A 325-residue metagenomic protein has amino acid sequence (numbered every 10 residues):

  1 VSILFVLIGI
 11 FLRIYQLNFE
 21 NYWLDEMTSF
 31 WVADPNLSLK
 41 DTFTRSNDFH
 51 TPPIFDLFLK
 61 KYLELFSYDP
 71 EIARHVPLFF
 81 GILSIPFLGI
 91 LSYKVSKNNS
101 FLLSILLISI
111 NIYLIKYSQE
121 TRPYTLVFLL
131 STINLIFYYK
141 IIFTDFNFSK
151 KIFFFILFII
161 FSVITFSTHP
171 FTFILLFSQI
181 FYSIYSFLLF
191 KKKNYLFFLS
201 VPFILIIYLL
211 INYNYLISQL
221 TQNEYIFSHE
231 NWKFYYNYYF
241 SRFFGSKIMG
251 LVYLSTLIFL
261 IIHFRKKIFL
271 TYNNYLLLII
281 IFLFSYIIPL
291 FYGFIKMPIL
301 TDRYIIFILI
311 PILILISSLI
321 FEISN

Functional and structural regions predicted by a protein language model:
F5-S96, F101-F146, I152-N325: Membrane-proximal helix-loop-helix interfaces that form the catalytic/acceptor-binding platform of multi-pass membrane
